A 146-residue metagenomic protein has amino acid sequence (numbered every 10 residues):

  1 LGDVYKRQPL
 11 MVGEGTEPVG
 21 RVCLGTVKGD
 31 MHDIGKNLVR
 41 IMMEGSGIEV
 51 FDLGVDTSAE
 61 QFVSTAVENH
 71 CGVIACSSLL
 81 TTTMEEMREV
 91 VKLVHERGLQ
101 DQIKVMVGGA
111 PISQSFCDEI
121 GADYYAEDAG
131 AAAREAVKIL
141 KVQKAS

Functional and structural regions predicted by a protein language model:
L1-Y5: Short, small-residue-biased leader/transition segments that mark boundaries at the very start of proteins
M11-V27: Glycine/charge-rich, flexible interdomain linkers and switch-proximal surface loops that mediate coupling
K36-S46, F51-A122, A131, E135-V137: Cofactor-cradling patches in redox/metallo enzymes
Y125-A126: A structural signal for hydrophobic residues in beta-strands of small regulatory alpha/beta folds
E135-S146: C-terminal helical cap(s) of enzyme catalytic domains, especially alpha/beta-barrels
